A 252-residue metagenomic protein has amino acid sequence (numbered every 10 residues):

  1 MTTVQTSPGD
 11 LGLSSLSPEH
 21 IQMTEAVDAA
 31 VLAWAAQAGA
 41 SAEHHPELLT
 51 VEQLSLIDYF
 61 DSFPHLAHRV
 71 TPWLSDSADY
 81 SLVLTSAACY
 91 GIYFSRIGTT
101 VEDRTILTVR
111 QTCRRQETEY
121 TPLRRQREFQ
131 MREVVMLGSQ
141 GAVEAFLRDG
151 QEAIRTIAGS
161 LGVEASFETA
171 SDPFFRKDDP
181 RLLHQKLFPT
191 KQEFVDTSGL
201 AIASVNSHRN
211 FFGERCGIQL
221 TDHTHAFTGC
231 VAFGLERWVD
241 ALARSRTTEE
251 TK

Functional and structural regions predicted by a protein language model:
M1-K252: TRNA-recognition modules of translation machinery and tRNA-sensing kinases, especially anticodon-binding
